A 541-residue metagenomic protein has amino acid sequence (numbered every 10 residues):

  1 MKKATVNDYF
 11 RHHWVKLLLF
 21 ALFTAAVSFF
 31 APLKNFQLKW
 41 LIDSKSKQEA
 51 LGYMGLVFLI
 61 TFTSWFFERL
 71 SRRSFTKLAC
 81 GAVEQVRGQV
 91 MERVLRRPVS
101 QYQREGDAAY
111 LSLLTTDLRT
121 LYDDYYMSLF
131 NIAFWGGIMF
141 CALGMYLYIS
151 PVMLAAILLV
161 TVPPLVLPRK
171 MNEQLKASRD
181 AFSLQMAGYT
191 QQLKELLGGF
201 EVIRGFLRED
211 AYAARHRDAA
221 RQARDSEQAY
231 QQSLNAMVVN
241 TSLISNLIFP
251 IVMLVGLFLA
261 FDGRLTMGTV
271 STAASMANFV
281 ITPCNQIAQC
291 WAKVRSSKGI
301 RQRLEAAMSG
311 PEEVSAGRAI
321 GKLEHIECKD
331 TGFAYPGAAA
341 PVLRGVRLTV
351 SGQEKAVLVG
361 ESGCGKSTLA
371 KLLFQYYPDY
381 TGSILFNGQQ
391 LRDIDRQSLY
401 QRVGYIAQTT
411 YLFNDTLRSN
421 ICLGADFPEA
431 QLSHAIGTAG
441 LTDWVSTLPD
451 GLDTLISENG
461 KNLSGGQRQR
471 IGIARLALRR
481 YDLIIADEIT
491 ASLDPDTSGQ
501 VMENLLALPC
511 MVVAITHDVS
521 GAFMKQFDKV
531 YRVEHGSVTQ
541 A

Functional and structural regions predicted by a protein language model:
M1-A31, S46-Y53, S71, F75 (+9 more regions): Membrane-integrated ABC transporters
R11-H12, V99-S100, T116-L129, G137 (+6 more regions): An intracellular "coupling" helix at the cytosolic face of ABC transporter transmembrane type-1 domains
H12, K16-F29, Y53, V57-I60 (+4 more regions): Transmembrane helices of ABC transporter permease
L56-E68, T161-L167, L234-L254, M267-Q289: Hydrophobic alpha-helical segments in the permease module
G88, L385, D393, Y400 (+2 more regions): ABC ATPase nucleotide-binding domain helical subdomain, centered on the C-loop/LSGGQ "ABC signature"
R208, A273, F279-A307, A316: Cytosolic ends of transmembrane helices, especially the final helix of ABC transmembrane type-1 domains
F374: Helix-to-loop junction immediately C-terminal to a conserved catalytic motif
G404, T409, N420, T454-A541: ABC-family ATPase nucleotide-binding domain "signature/switch" substructure
